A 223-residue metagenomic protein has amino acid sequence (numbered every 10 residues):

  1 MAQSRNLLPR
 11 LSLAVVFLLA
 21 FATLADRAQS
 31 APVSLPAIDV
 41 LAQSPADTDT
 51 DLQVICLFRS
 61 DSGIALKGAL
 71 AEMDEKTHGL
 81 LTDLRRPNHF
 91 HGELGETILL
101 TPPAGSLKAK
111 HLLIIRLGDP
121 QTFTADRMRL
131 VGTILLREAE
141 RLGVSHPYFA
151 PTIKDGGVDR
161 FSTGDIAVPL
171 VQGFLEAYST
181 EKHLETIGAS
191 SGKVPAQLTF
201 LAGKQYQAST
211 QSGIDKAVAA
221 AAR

Functional and structural regions predicted by a protein language model:
M1, A14-V15, V54: Detector for intrinsically disordered, low-structure N-terminal pre-sequences
M1-L8: N-terminal secretory signal peptides that target proteins for export/translocation
L7, F21-A28: Compositionally biased, intrinsically disordered low-complexity regions
S12-T23: Bacterial N-terminal signal peptides
D26-R223: Glycine-/small-residue-enriched capping loops at alpha/beta junctions
